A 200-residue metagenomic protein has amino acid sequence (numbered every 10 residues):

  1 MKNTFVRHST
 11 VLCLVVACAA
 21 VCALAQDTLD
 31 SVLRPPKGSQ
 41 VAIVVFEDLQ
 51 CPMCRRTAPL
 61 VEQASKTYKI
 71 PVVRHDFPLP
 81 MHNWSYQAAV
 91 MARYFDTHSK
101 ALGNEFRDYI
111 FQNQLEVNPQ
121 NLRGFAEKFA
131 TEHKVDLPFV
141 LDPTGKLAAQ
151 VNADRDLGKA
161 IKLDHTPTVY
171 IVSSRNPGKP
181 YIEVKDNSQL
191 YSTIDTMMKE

Functional and structural regions predicted by a protein language model:
M1-V6: N-terminal secretory signal peptides that target proteins for export/translocation
S9-A20: Bacterial N-terminal signal peptides
V21-A25: Sec/Tat signal peptide C-region and signal peptidase I cleavage site
Q26-V41: A short beta-strand-turn-helix
K37-C51, V72: Short active-site neighborhood of thiol/selenol oxidoreductases, capturing the structured segment around
L49, R55-T131: Structural alpha/beta surface segment adjacent to cysteine/selenocysteine redox centers across thiol/disulfide enzymes
C51-R55, P167-Y170: The canonical Cys-X-X-Cys-His
E127-E200: C-terminal cap of thioredoxin/glutaredoxin-like
